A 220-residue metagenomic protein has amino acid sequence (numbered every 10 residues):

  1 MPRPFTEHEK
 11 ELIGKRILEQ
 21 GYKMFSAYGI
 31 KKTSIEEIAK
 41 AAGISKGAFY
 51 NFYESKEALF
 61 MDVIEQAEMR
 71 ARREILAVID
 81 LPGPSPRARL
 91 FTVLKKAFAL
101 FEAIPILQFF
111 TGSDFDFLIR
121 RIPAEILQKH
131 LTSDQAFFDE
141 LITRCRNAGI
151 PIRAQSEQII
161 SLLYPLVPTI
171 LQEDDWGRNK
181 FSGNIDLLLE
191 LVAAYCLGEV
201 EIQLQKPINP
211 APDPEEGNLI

Functional and structural regions predicted by a protein language model:
I13-G21, I38, E57-L59, V63-I75 (+1 more regions): Generic hydrophobic, amphipathic alpha-helix propensity
R16, M24-A58, D62: Helix-turn-helix
R16, Q20-A27, R73-V78, K96 (+1 more regions): Solvent-exposed, amphipathic alpha-helical segments
A27-K31, I104, A148: Short coil/turn segments at alpha/beta junctions that flank glycine-rich nucleotide-binding fingerprints
D62, L76-A103, I159: Hydrophobic alpha-helical connector segments
M69-L76, A88, R120-N147, R153-S161 (+1 more regions): Amphipathic alpha-helical packing segments from all-alpha helical-bundle domains
A88-R89, L100-A124, T169-D175: Amphipathic alpha-helical segments used for helix-helix packing
F109, R146-L191, V200-I220: Hydrophobic/aromatic-rich alpha-helical bundle segments in the mid-to-C-terminal region
